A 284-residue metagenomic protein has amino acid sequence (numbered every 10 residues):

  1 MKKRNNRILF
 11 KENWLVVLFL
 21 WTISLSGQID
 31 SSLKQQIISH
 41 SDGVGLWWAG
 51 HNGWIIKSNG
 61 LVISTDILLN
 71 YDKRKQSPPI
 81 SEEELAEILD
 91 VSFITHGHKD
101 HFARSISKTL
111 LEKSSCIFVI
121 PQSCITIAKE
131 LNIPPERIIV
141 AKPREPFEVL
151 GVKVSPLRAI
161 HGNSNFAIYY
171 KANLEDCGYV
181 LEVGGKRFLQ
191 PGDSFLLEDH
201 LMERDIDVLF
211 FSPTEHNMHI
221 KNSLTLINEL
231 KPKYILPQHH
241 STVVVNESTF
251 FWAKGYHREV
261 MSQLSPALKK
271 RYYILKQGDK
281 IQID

Functional and structural regions predicted by a protein language model:
F10-N13, W21-V62, D279: Zn-dependent metallo-beta-lactamase
K34, S58-F93, G97, R104-K108 (+2 more regions): Pre-active-site segment of Zn-dependent metallo-hydrolases
I38-I80, A172-D193, V208: Conserved beta-strand hairpin/beta-sheet module of binuclear metal-dependent hydrolase folds, prominently
S64-D66, L89-D100, V119-Q122, L189-G192 (+3 more regions): Active-site neighborhood of phospho(di)ester-bond hydrolases with catalytic His/Asp-centered motifs
Y71-D72, H98-F102, I125-A128, E145-E148 (+5 more regions): Active-site environment of divalent metal-dependent phosphoester hydrolases
I80-P146: Active-site HxH/HxHxD metal-binding segment of metal-dependent hydrolases
N132-L150, L224, N228, K233-D284: Binuclear metal-ion centers of metallo-dependent hydrolases, dominated by the metallo-beta-lactamase
H161-E229: Active-site-proximal loop/helix segments of hydrolase catalytic cores
